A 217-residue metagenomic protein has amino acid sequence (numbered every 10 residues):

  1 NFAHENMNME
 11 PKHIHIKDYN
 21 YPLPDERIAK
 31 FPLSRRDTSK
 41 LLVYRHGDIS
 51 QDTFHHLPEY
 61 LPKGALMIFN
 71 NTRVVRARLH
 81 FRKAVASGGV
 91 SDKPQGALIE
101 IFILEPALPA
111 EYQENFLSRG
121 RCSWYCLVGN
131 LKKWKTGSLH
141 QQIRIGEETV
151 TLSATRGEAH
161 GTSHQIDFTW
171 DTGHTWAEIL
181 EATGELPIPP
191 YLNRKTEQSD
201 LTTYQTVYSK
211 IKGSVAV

Functional and structural regions predicted by a protein language model:
N1-N8: Short, Lys/Arg-enriched N-terminal segments with co-localized hydrophobic residues within the first ~10-30 amino acids
N8-V217: A cross-family signal for N-terminal binding/gating loops and helix N-caps that shape access to the active site
